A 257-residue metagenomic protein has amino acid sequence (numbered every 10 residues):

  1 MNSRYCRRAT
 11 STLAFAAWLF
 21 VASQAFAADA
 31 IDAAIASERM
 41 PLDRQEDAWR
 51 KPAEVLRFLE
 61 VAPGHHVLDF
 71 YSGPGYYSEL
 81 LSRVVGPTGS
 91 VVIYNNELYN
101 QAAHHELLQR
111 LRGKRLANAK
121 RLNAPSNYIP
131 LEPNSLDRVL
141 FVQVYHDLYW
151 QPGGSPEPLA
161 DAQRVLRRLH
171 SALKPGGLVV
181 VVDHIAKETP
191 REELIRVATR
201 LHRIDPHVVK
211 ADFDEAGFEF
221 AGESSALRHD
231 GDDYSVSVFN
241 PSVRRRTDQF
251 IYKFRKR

Functional and structural regions predicted by a protein language model:
I31-F58, A62: Class I SAM-dependent methyltransferase Rossmann-like catalytic core, especially the SAM/SAH-binding loop
G64-G73: Conserved class I S-adenosyl-L-methionine
G75-E79: Glycine-rich SAM-binding Motif I of class I
S82-R83, P156-P175: A short glycine-rich, Lys/Arg-flanked "PGG" loop and its adjoining helix->strand segment in the class I
A103-I129: S-adenosyl-L-methionine
I129-V139, Q143: A short acidic, Gly/Pro-enriched loop at the edge of an enzyme's catalytic core that lines a small-molecule cofactor
E192-F220: Conserved Class I S-adenosyl-L-methionine
A216, G231-R257: Core SAM-dependent methyltransferase catalytic element
